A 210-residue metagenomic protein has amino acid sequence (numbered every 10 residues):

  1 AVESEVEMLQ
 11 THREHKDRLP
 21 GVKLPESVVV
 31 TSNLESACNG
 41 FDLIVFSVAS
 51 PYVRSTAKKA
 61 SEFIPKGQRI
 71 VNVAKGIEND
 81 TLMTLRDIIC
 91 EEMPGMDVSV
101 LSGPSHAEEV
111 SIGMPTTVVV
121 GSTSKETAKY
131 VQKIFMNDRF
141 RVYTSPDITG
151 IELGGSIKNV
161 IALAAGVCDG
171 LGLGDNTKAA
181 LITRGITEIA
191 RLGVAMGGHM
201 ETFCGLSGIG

Functional and structural regions predicted by a protein language model:
A1-K23, V28-S32, F41, K59: NAD(P)+-binding Rossmann beta1-loop-alpha1 motif at the extreme N-terminus of oxidoreductases
E5-V6, N79, A107, I151: Flexible, glycine-rich phosphate/dinucleotide-binding loops and adjacent beta-alpha linkers at cofactor/substrate
L24, T31-N39, L43-P115, V131: Rossmann-like NAD(P)(H) cofactor-binding subdomain of soluble oxidoreductases
Y52, F63, I88-M96, P115-T202: Internal alpha-helical scaffold of NAD(P)-dependent oxidoreductase catalytic cores
G205: Immediate flanking context of iron-sulfur cluster ligation sites
G210: Divalent-cation-assisted or electrostatically stabilized phosphate/pyrophosphate-binding catalytic cores
